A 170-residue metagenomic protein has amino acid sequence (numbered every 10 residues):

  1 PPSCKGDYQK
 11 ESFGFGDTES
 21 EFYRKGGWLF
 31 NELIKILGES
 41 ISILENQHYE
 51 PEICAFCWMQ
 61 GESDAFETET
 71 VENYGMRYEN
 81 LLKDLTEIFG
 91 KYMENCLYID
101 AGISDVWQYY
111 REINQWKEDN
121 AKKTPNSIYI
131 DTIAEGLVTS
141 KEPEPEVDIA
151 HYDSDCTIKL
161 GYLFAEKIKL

Functional and structural regions predicted by a protein language model:
P1-L170: Cell-envelope and extracellular/periplasmic
